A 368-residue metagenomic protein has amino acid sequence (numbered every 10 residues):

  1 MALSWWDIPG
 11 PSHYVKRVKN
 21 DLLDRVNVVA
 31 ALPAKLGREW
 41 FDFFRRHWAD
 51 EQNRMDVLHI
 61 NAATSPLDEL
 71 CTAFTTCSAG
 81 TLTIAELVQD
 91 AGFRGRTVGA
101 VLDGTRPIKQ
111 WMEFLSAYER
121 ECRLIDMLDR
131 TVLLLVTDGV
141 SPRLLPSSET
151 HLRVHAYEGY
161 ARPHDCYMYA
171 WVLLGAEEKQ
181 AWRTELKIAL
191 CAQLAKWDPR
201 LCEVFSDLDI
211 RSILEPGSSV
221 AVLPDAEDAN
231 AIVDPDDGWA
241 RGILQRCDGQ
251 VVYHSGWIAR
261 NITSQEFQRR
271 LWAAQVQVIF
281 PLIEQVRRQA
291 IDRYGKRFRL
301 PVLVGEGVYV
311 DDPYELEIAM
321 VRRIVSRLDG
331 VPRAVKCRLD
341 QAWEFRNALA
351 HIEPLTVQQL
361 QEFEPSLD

Functional and structural regions predicted by a protein language model:
A2-K35, R45-D50, F74-T97, G104-D368: Amphipathic alpha-helical interface elements
V28, W48-T72: Conserved catalytic segments around the Walker B and adjacent sensor/switch elements of P-loop NTPase domains
R38: Walker A/P-loop
F41-F43: Terminal accessory regions of large proteins
